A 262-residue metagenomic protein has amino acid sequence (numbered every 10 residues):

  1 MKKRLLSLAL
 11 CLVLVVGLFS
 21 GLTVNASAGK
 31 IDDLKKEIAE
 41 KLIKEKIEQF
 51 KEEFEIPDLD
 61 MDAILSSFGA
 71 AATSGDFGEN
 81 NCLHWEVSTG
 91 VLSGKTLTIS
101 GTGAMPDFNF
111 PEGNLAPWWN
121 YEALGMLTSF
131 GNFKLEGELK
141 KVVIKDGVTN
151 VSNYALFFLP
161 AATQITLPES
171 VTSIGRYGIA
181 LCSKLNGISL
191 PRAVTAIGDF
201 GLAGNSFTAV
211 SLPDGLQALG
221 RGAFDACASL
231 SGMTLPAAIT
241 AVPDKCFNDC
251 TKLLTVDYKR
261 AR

Functional and structural regions predicted by a protein language model:
R4-V24: Sec-dependent N-terminal signal peptides of Gram-positive bacterial secreted proteins and lipoproteins
L18-K35, S67-A72: Sec-dependent signal peptide cleavage junction
A26, E48, E52-L59, A71: Acidic, proline-/serine-/threonine-rich low-complexity intrinsically disordered repeat tracts
K35-E40, K44-K51, M61, L65: Residue-level detector of alpha-helical secondary structure
I64-P160, Y177-L181, A203: Surface-exposed repetitive/solenoidal architectures
G94-T102, E136-N150, P160-S173, S183-A196 (+3 more regions): Structural signature of tandem-repeat unit edges
S152-A155, G175-G178, G198-G201, G220-A223 (+1 more regions): Consensus positions within tandem repeat domains that build extended binding/scaffold surfaces
